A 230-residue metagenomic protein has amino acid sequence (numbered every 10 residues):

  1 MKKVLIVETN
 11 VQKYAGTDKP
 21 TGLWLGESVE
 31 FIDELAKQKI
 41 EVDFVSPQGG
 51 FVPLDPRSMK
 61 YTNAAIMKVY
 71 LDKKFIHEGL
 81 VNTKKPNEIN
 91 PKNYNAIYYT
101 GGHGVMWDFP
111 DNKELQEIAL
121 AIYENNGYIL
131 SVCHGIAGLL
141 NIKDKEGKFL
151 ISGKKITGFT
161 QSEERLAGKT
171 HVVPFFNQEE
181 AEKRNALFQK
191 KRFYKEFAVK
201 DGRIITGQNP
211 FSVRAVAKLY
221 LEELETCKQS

Functional and structural regions predicted by a protein language model:
M1-N125, A137-S230: Extended, subdomain-level signal for the structured scaffold at the beginning of enzyme domains
I129: Conserved, well-structured core segments that form or line functional sites
V132-H134: Short, thiol/selenol-centered motifs that function as redox-active sites or metal-ligating centers
